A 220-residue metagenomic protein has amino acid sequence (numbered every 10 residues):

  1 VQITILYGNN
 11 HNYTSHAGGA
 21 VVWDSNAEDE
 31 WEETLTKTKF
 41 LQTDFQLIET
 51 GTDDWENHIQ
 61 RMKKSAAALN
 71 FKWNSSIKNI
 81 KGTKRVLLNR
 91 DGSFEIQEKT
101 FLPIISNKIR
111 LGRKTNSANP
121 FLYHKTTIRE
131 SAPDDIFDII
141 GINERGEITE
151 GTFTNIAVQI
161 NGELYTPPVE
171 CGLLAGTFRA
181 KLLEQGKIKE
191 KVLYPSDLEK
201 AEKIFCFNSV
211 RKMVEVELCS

Functional and structural regions predicted by a protein language model:
V1, N10, T14, V22 (+1 more regions): Helix-start/capping segments and mature chain N-termini
